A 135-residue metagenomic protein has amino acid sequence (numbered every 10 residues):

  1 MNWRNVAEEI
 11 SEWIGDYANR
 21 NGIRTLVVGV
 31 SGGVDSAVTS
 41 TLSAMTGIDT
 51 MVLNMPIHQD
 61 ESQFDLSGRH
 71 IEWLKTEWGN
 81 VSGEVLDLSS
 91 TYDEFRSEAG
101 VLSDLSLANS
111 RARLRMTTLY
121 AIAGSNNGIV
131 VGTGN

Functional and structural regions predicted by a protein language model:
M1-N135: ATP-dependent adenylation/nucleotidyltransferase module used to activate substrates
